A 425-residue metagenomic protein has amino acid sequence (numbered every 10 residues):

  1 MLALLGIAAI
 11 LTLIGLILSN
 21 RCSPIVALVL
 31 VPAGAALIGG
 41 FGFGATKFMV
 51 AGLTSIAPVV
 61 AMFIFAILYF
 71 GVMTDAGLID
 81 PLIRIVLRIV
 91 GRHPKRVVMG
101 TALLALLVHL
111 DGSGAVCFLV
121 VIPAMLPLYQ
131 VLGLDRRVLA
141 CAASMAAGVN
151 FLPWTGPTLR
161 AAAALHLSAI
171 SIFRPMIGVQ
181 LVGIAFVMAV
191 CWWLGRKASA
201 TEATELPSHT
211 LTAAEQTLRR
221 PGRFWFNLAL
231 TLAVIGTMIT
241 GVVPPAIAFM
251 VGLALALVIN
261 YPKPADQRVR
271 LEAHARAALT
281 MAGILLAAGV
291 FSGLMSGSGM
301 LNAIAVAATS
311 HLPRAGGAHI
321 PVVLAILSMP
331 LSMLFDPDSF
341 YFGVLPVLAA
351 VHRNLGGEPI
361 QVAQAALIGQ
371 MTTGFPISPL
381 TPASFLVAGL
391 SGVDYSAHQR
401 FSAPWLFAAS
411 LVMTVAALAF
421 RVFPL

Functional and structural regions predicted by a protein language model:
M1-L4, T54-V60, V86-G100, V131-L139 (+4 more regions): Membrane-interfacial loop-to-helix junctions in multi-pass transporters
L4-A9, V31, I38, R174 (+3 more regions): Long, contiguous bundles of hydrophobic transmembrane helices that form the permeation core of multi-pass
L13-R21, F70, L104-S113, S144-N150 (+4 more regions): Transmembrane alpha-helix interface/packing and boundary motifs in multi-pass membrane proteins, characterized by
V26, A45-D80, V98, L106 (+4 more regions): Core transmembrane alpha-helical segments of multi-pass membrane transporters/permeases
S55-F63, I172-V187, V242-P245, F249 (+1 more regions): Alpha-helical transmembrane segments
I64-F65, R92-A124, H311-L355, P359-I360 (+1 more regions): Hydrophobic alpha-helical transmembrane segments of multi-pass integral membrane proteins, predominantly secondary
L68, P81-I83, V116-L128, T155-L167 (+3 more regions): Re-entrant/interfacial helical elements at transmembrane boundaries that shape and gate the permeation pathway
P127-P221, E358, I368-G369, P379-L425: Membrane-core helix-loop-helix motifs of multi-pass transport proteins
